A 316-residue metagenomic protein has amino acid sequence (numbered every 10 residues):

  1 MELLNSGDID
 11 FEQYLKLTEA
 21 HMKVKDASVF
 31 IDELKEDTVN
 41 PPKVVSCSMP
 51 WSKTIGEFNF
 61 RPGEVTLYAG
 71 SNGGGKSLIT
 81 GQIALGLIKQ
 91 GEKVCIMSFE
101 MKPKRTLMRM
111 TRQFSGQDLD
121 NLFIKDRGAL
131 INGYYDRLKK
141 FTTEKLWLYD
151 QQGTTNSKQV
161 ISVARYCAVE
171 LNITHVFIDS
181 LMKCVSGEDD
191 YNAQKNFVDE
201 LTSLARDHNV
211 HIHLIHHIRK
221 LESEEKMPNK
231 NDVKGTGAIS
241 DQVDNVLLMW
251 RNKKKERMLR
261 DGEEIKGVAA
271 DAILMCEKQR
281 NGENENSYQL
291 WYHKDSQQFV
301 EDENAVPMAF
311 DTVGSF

Functional and structural regions predicted by a protein language model:
M1-A27: Interdomain "pre-motor" coupling segment immediately N-terminal to P-loop NTPase/helicase cores
L17-Q117, S315: The Walker A/P-loop phosphate-binding site
S52-G56, G86-L171, S186, S287-Q289: Cytosolic-facing regulatory segments adjacent to core modules
L67, L148, T174-F177: Structural motif
S98, F177, I215, Q242: Generic enzyme active-site microenvironment
E100-M101, V210, L214-R219, R280: A short beta-strand-to-loop transition that corresponds to the Sensor-1 phosphate-sensing loop of AAA+ P-loop ATPases
N121, F141, K158-I161, R165-V176 (+2 more regions): C-terminal regions of RecA-like/P-loop NTPase motor modules
I173-L214: Helical hairpin unit composed of two closely spaced alpha helices linked by a short loop
